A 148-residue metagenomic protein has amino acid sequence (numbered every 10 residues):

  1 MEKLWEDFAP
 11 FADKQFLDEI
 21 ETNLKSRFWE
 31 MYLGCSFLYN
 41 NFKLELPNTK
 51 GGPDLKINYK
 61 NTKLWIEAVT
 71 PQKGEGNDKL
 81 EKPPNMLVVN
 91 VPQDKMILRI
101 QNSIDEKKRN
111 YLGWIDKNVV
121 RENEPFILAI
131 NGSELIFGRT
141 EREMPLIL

Functional and structural regions predicted by a protein language model:
M1-R27: Interdomain/boundary linker segments immediately adjacent to catalytic/signaling cores
L17-E21, N48, V69, E75-E81: Basic, glycine-/proline-tolerant helical and adjacent loop/strand elements that line or dock onto nucleic-acid
D18-K25, W29, P47, V88 (+1 more regions): Conserved aromatic-histidine-acidic binding/catalytic patches
S26, E30, T70-G74: Nuclease catalytic cores
C35-N58: A short acidic/basic microdomain associated with nuclease active sites
G52, K63, N123-I127: Extracellular structured ligand-interaction cores
I57-E67: Active-site beta-strand-loop-beta-strand hairpin of nuclease catalytic cores that positions key catalytic residues
P71-L148: Metal-dependent nuclease catalytic core centered on acidic motifs
